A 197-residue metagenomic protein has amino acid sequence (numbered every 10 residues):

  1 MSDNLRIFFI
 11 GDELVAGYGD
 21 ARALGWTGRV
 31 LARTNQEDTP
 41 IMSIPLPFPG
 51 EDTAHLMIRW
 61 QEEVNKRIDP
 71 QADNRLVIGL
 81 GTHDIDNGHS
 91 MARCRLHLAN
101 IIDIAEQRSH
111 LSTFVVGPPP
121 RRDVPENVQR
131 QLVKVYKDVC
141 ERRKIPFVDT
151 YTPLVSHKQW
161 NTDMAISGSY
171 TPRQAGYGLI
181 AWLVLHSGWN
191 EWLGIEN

Functional and structural regions predicted by a protein language model:
M1-P49, Q61-Q71: Serine-esterase "nucleophile elbow" of acetyl-processing enzymes
R6, N74-V77, S112: Structural motif
I10-G11, L46-P49, G79-T82, V116-P120 (+1 more regions): Active-site-proximal beta-strand/loop segments in catalytic clefts of secreted hydrolases
D20-A23, T53-R95: Oxyanion-hole/transition-state-stabilizing segment in secreted/luminal serine hydrolases and related acyltransferases
W26, V30, C94-I101, L132-Y136: A general structural detector for well-ordered alpha-helical segments in enzyme core domains, enriched
K66-D73, Q107-S109, E191-L193: Glycine-rich phosphate-binding loop signature in dinucleotide/nucleotide-binding domains
G79-H83, I101-K134: Active-site segments of SGNH/GDSL-like serine hydrolases that catalyze O-acetyl group transfer/hydrolysis on lipids
P120-N197: Catalytic His-Asp segment of secreted/periplasmic serine-dependent ester chemistry enzymes
